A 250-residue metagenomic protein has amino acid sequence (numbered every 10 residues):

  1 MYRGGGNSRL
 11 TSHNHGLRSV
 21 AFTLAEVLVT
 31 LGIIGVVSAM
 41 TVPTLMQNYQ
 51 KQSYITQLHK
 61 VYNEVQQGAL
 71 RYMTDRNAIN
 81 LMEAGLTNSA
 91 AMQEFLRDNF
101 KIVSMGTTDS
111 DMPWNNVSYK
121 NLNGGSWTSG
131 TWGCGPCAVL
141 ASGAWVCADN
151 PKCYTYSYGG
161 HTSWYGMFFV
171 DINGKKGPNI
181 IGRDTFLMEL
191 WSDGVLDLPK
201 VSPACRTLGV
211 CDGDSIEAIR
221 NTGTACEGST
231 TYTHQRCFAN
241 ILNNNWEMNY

Functional and structural regions predicted by a protein language model:
M1-F22: N-terminal leader/signal peptides at the extreme start of proteins
Y2, H13-H15, H59, H161 (+1 more regions): Histidine (H) residue identity feature
R3, A25, S53, Q57: Conserved aromatic-histidine-acidic binding/catalytic patches
R9, A21, L28, S126-S129: A detector of low-complexity, intrinsically disordered, Ser/Thr/Gly/Pro/Ala-rich segments
R18-Q50: N-terminal single-pass transmembrane signal-anchor helix
K51-L81, L86-Q93: Membrane-proximal N-terminal amphipathic helix
T87-Y250: Intrinsically disordered, low-complexity regions enriched in Pro/Ser/Thr/Gly and acidic residues
